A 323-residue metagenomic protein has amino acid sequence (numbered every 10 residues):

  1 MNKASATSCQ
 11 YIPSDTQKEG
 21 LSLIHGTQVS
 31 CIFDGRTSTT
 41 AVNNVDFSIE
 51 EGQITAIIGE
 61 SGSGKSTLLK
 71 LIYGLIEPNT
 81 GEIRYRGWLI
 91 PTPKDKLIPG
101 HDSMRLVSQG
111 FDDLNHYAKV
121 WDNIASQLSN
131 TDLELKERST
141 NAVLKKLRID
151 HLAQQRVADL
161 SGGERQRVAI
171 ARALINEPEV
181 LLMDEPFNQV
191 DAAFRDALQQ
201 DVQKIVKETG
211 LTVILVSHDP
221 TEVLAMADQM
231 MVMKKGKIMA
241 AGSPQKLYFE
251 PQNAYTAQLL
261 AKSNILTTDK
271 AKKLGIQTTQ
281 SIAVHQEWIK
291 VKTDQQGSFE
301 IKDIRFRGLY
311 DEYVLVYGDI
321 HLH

Functional and structural regions predicted by a protein language model:
A6-I12, S66, K273-H323: Non-catalytic connector elements of ABC transporters
Y73: Helix-to-loop junction immediately C-terminal to a conserved catalytic motif
I90-R105, N130, L247, P251: ABC ATPase NBD coupling module
L135-L152, K204: Conserved ABC ATPase "signature" region
A158, N176: Conserved signature/switch motifs of ABC ATPase nucleotide-binding domains
A241-G242, E250: ABC ATPase "signature
